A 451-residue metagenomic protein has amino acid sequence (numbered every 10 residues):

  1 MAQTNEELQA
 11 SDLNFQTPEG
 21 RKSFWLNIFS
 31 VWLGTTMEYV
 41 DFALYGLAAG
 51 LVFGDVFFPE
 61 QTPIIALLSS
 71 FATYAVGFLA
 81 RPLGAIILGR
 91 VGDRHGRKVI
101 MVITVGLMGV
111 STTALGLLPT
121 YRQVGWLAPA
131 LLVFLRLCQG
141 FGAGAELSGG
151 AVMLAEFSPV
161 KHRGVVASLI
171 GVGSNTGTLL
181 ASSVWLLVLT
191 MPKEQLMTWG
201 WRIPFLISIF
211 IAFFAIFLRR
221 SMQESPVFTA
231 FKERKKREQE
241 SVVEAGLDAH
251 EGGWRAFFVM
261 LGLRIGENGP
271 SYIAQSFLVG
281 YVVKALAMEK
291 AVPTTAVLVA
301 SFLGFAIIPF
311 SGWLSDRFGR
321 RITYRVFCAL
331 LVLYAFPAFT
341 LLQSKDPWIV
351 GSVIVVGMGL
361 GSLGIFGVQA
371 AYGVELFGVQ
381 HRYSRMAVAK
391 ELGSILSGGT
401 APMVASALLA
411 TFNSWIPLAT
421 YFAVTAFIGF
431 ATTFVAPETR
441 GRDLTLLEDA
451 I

Functional and structural regions predicted by a protein language model:
G46-L47, G253-L303, G398-P402: Extracytoplasmic gate region of multi-pass secondary transporters
F71-R90, G109-S111, L298-S311: Central cavity-lining transmembrane alpha-helices of secondary-active solute carriers, predominantly the Major
R94-V105, R317-A329: Cytoplasmic membrane-interface "Motif A"-like loop-to-helix N-cap segments of 12-TM Major Facilitator Superfamily
G106-V124, A329-K345: C-terminal ends and interior cores of transmembrane alpha-helices in multi-pass membrane transporters/permeases
G164-L189, I211, A389-A401: Glycine-rich segments within core transmembrane alpha-helices of 12-TM secondary carriers
S174-R220: Helix-loop-helix hairpin linking two adjacent transmembrane segments in secondary transporters
A215-M222, Y372, A423-A450: Multi-pass alpha-helical transporter architecture, strongest for 12-TM Major Facilitator/SLC carriers used
R321-V368: C-terminal transmembrane helical hairpin of 12-TM major facilitator-type secondary transporters
